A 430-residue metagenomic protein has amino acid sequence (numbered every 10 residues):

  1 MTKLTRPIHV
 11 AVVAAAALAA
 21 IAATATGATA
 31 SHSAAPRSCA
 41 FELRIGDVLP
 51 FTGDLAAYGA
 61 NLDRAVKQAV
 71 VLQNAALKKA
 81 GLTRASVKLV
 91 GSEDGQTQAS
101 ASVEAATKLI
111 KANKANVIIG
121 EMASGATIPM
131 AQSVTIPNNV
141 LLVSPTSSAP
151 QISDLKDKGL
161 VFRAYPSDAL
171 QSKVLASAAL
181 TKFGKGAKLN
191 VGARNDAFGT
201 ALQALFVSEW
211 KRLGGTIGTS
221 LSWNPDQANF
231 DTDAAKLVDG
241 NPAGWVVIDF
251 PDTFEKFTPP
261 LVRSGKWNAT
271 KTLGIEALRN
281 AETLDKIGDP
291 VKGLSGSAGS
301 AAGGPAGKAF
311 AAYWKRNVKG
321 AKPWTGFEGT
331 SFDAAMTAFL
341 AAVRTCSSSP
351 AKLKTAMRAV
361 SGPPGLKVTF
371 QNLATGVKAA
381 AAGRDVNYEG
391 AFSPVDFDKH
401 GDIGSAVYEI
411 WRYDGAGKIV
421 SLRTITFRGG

Functional and structural regions predicted by a protein language model:
T2-A15, I21, G27-G430: Extracytosolic ligand-binding ectodomains
